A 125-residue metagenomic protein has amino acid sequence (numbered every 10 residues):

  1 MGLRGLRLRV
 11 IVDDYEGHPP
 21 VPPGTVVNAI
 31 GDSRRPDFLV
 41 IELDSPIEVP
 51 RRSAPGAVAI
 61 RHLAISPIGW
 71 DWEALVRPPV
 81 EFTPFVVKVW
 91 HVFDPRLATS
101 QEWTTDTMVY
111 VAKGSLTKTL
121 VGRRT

Functional and structural regions predicted by a protein language model:
M1, R124-T125: Short, solvent-exposed mixed-charge patches
M1-L3, D71-E73: Mixed-charge, Lys/Arg-rich low-complexity intrinsically disordered regions
L3-V12: Tryptophan-anchored aromatic micro-motifs
I11-V21, V26-V58, V76, F82-G122: Basic/aromatic-rich interaction segments and small domains that mediate binding to polyanionic partners
R61-P67: Surface-exposed, interaction-prone regions used to assemble/regulate multi-protein complexes
